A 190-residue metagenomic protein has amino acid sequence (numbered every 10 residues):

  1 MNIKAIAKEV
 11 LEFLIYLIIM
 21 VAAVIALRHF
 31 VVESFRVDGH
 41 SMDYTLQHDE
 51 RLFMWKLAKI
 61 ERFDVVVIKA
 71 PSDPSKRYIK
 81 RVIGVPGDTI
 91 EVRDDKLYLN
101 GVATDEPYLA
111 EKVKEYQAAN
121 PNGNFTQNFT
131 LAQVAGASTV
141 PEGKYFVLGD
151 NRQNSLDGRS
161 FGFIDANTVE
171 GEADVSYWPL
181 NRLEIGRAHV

Functional and structural regions predicted by a protein language model:
N2-V10, F30, H48-R187: Soluble "head" domains of membrane/secretory-pathway proteins
V10-L11, R36: Hydrophobic, membrane-facing alpha-helical anchors
E12-F30: Hydrophobic membrane-insertion alpha-helices, especially the h-region of bacterial N-terminal signal peptides
V24-M42: Aromatic-capped interface at the extracytoplasmic side of an N-terminal signal-anchor transmembrane helix
D43-Q47: Membrane-proximal juxtamembrane linkers immediately C-terminal to transmembrane helices
